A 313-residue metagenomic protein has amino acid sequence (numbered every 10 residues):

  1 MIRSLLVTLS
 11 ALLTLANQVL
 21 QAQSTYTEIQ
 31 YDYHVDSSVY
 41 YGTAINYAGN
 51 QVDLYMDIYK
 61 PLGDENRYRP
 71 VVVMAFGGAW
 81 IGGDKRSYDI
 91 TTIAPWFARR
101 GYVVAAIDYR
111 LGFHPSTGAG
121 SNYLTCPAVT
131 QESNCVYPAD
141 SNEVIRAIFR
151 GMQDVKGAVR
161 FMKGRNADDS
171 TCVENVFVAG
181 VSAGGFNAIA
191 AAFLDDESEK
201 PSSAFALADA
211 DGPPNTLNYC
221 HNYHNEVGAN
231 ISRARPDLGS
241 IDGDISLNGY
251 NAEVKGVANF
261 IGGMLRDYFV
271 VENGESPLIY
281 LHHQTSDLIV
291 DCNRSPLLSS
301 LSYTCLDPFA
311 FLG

Functional and structural regions predicted by a protein language model:
M1-Y26: Bacterial Sec-dependent N-terminal signal peptides
Q23-R67, I148: N-terminal cap/lid segment of alpha/beta-hydrolase-fold proteins
R67-A79, Y280-L281: Short beta-strand element of the alpha/beta-hydrolase
A75-W80, V181, G185, G262 (+1 more regions): Glycine-rich His-Gly loop
A79-D89, D108-F149: Cap/lid segment of the alpha/beta-hydrolase catalytic domain
R86-A106: Short amphipathic alpha-helix adjacent to the substrate-entry channel of hydrolases
A98, G274-P277, L281-G313: Active-site-adjacent alpha-helix of alpha/beta-hydrolase-fold enzymes
F149-Q153, G157-E275: Primarily recognizes the serine-hydrolase "nucleophile elbow" in alpha/beta-hydrolase and SGNH/GDSL folds
